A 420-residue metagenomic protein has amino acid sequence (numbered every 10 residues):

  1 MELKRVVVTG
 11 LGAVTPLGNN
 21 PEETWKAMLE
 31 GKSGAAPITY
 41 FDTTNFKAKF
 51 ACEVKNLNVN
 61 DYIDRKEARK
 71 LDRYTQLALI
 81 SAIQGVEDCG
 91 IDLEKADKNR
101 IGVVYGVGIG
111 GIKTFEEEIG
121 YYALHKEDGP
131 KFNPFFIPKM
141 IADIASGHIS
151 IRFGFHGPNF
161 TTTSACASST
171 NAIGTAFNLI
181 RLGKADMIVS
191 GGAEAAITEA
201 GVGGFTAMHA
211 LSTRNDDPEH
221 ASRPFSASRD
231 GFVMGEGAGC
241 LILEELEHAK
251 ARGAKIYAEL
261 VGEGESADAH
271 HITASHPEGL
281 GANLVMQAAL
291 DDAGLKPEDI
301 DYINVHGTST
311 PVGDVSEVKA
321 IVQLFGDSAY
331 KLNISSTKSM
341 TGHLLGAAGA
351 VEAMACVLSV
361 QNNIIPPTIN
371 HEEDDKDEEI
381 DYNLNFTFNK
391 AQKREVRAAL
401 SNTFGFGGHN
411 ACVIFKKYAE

Functional and structural regions predicted by a protein language model:
M1-E67, C89, E247-Y257, M354-T368 (+1 more regions): ACP-dependent fatty acid/polyketide chain-elongation machinery
M1-V8, K95-K98, A293-D299, Y330 (+1 more regions): Flexible, low-complexity linker/loop segments at domain and module junctions
R5-T9, A36, D216-A293, Y302 (+1 more regions): Condensing-enzyme catalytic core mediating Claisen C-C bond formation in acyl metabolism
V8, T24, K32-S164, A193-V202 (+1 more regions): Conserved beta-ketoacyl condensing-enzyme motif
G10, M28, A82, V103 (+10 more regions): Conserved small-residue
T39, K184-D230, E263-P277, G307-D314 (+1 more regions): Acyl-CoA/ACP chain-elongation machinery
A78-I91, A145-S146, S150-F153, P158-E194 (+3 more regions): Active-site-proximal alpha-helical scaffold in enzymes
L124-N133, G174, N178, E194-A251 (+2 more regions): Glycine-/small-residue-rich "gating" segment that lines the acyl/pantetheine channel and substrate pocket
